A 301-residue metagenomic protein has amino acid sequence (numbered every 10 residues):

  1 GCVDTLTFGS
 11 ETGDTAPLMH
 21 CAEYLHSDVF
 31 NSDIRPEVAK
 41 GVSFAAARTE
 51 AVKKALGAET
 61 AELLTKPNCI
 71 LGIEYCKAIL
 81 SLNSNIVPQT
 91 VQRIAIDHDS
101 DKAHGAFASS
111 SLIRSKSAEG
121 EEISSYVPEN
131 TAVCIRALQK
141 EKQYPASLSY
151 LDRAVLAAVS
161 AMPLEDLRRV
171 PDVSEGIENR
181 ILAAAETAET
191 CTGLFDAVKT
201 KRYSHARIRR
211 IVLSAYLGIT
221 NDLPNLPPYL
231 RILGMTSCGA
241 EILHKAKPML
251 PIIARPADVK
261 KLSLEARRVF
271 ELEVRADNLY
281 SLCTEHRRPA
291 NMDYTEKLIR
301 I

Functional and structural regions predicted by a protein language model:
G1-I301: Active-site cores that bind ATP or allylic diphosphates and position pyrophosphate for catalysis
